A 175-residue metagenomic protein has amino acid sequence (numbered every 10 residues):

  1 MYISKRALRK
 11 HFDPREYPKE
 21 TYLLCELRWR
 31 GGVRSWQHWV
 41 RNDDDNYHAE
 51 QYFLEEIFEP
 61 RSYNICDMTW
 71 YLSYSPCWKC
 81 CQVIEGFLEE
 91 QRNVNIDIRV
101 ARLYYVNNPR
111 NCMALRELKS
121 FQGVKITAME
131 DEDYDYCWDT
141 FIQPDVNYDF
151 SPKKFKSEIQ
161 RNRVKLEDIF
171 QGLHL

Functional and structural regions predicted by a protein language model:
M1-L175: Zinc-dependent deaminase catalytic domain
